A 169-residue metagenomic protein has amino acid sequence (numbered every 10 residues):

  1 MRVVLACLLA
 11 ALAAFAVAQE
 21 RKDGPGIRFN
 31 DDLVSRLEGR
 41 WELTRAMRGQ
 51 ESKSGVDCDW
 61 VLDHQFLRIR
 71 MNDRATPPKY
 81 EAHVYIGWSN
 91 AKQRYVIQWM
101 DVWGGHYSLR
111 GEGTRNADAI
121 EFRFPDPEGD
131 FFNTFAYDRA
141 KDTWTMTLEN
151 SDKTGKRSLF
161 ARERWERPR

Functional and structural regions predicted by a protein language model:
M1-V4: Positively charged n-region of N-terminal signal peptides that target proteins for export
L9-A18: Hydrophobic h-region of N-terminal signal peptides that target proteins for export in Gram-negative bacteria
P25-R40: N-terminal helix-cap/turn-to-beta initiation motif at the start of protein domains
W41-R45, R68-R74, I97-M100, I120-D126 (+1 more regions): Short beta-strand segments that buttress and anchor functional surface loops
E51-G55, K79-H83, G105-R110, G129-T134 (+2 more regions): Short, surface-exposed coil-to-beta transition loops
G55-H83: N-terminal glycine/threonine-rich, aromatic-flanked beta-hairpin/loop signature
R74-L109: Helix-adjacent hinge/juxtasegments
E149-R169: Edge beta-strand at a domain terminus
